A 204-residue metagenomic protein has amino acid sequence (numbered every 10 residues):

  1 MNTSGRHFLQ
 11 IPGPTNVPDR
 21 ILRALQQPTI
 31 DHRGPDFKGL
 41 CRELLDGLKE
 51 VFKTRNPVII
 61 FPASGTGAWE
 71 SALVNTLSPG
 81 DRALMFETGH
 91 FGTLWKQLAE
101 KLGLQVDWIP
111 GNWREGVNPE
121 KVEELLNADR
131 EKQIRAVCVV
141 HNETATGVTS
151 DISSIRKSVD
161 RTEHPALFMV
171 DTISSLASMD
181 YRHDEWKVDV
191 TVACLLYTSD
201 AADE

Functional and structural regions predicted by a protein language model:
M1-G5: Basic/polar N-terminal segments that are highly enriched at the extreme N-terminus, encompassing both cleavable
R6-P62, T66: A glycine-/small-polar-enriched, mobile loop at the entrance of the PLP active site in fold-type I
L9-I11, I59-P62, M85, W108-I109 (+3 more regions): General beta-strand structural signal in soluble alpha/beta enzymes
R55-L84, T88, G92-K96: Conserved beta-loop-alpha segment that forms the PLP phosphate-binding cup at the N-terminus of a helix
L94-Q105: Active-site-proximal loop->helix
G116-A177, V190: Active-site phosphate-binding strand-loop segment of PLP-dependent enzymes
D184-L196: Conserved active-site segment immediately N-terminal to the catalytic lysine that forms the internal aldimine
Y197-A202: Conserved small/polar residues in nucleotide/adenosyl-binding loops
